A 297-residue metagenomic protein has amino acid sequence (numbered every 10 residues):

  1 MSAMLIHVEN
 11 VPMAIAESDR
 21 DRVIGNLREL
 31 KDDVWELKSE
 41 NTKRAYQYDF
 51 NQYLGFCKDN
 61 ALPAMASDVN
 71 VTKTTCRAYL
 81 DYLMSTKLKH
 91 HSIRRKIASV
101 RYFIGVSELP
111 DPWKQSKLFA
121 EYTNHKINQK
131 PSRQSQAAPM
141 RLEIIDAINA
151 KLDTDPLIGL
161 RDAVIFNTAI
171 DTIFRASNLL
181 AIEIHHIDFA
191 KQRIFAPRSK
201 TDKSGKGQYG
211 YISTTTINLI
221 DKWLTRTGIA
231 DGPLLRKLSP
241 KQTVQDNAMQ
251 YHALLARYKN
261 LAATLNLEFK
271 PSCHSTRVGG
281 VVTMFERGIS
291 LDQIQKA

Functional and structural regions predicted by a protein language model:
S2-R44, S67-V278, V282-A297: Conserved catalytic core of the tyrosine transesterase superfamily
V11-P12, N60-L62: Boundary/linker elements of alpha-helical solenoid repeat scaffolds
S39-C57: Hotspots on structured nucleic-acid-binding interfaces, especially in canonical RNA/DNA-binding domains
K58-A61, E108: Short amphipathic alpha-helical interaction/hinge segments
